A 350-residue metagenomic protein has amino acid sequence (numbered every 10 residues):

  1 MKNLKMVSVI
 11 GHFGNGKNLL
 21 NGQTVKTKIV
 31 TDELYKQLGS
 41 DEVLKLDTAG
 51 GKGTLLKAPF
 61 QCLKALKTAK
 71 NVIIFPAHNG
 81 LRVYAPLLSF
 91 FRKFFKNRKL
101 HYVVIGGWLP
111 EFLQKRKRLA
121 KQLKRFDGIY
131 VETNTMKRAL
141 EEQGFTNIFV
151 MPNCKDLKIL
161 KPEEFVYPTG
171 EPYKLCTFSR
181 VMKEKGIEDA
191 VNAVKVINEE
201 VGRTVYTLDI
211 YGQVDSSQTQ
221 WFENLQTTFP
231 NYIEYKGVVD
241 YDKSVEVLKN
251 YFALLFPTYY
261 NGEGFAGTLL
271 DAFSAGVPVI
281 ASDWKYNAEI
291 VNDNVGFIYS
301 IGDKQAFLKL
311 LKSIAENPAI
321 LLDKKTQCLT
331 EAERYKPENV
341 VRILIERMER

Functional and structural regions predicted by a protein language model:
S8-I10, V166-K185, A190-V196, L208-D209: Conserved donor-binding/catalytic core segment of Leloir-type glycosyltransferases
D47, T207-W221: Glycosyltransferase donor-sugar binding loop
A77-L81, R98-K115, G128: A short, histidine- and acid-enriched strand-loop-helix "catalytic/donor-clamping" loop that lines the nucleotide-sugar
K124-P162: Donor nucleotide-sugar binding/catalytic pocket of nucleotide-sugar-dependent glycosyltransferases
Q220-D242: Nucleotide-activated donor-binding/catalytic signature segment of Leloir-type glycosyltransferases, i.e., the conserved
K249-E263, V277: Acidic donor-binding loop of glycosyltransferase active sites
D293, F297-K304, S313-A319: Conserved acidic donor-binding segment of nucleotide-sugar-dependent glycosyltransferases
A319-E349: A charged, aromatic-enriched C-terminal amphipathic alpha-helix characteristic of glycosyltransferases across folds
